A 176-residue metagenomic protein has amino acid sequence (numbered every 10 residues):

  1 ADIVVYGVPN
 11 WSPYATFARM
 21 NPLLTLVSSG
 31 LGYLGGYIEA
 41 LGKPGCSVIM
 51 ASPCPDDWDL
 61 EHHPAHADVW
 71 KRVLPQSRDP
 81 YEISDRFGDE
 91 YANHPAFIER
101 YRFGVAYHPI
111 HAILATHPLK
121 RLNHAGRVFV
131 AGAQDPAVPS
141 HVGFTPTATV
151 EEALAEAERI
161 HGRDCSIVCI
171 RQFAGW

Functional and structural regions predicted by a protein language model:
A1-F17: Membrane-embedded hairpin module used as a gating/binding unit in multi-pass transport and secretion proteins
D2-G7, I49, V168-C169: Structural motif
W11-A15, D56-E61, P136-P139, G175-W176: Flexible loop/turn segments at secondary-structure boundaries
Y14-T25, R102-F103, V138-V142: Short, basic, glycine/proline-bearing loop/turn elements
A18-N21, G45, E61-H66, V142-P146 (+1 more regions): Composition- and surface-driven signal marking solvent-exposed, interaction-prone regions in large proteins
L24-F129: C-terminal catalytic subdomain
T116-W176: Extended hydrophobic packing segments that form well-structured cores
